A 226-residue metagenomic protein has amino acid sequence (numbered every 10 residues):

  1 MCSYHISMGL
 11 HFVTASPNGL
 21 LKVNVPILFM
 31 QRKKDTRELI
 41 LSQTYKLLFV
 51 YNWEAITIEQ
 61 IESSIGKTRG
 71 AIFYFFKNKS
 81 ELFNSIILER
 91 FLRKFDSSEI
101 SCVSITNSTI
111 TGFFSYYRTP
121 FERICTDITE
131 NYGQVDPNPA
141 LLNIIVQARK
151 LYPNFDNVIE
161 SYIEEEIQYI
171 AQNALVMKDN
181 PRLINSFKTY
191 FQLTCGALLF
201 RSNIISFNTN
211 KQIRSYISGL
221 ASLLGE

Functional and structural regions predicted by a protein language model:
M1-P26, T119, R123, Q168-D179 (+1 more regions): C-terminal peripheral helix-coil segments that are non-catalytic and often amphipathic
C2, L39, I58, R69-F76 (+7 more regions): Feature detects amphipathic, helix-rich regulatory segments
L28-T36: Short, Lys/Arg-enriched anionic-surface-contact patches
L39, Q43, L47-E89: Helix-turn-helix
L39, Q43-Y51, S97, S101 (+2 more regions): Solvent-exposed, amphipathic alpha-helical segments
K79, I86, R90-K94, Y117-P120 (+4 more regions): Hydrophobic/aromatic residues within well-ordered alpha-helical segments
S85, E99-V135, F187-Y190, N210-I217: Hydrophobic alpha-helical connector segments
Y132-M177, P181, N185: Amphipathic alpha-helical packing segments from all-alpha helical-bundle domains
